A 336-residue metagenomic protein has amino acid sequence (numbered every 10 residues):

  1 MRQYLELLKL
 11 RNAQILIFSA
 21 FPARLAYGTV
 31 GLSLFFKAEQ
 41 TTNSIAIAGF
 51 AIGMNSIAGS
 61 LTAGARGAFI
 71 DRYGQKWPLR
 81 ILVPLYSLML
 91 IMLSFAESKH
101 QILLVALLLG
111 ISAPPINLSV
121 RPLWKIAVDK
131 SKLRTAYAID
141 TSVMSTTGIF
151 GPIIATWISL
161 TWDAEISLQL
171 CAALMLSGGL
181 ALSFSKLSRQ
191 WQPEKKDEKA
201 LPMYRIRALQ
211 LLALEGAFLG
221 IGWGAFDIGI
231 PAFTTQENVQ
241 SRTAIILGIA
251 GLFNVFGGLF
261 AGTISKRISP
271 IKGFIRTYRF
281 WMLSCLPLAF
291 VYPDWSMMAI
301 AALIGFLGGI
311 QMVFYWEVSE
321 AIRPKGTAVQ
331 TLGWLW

Functional and structural regions predicted by a protein language model:
R2-A58, M203-G248: Helix-loop boundary and gating motifs at the non-cytosolic
L34, P115-V128, I230, I310-R323: Intracellular juxtamembrane helix-capping segments at the cytosolic ends of symmetry-related transmembrane helices
G59-F95: Conserved MFS/SLC helix-loop-helix module at the cytosolic interface between two early adjacent transmembrane helices
L61-Q75, S159, G257-P270: Helix-to-loop junctions at the C-terminal end of transmembrane segments in multipass secondary transporters
W77-I91, Q169-A173, K272-P287: Structural signature of the two symmetry-related core transmembrane helices
L107-T146: Cytoplasmic helix-loop-helix junction between adjacent transmembrane helices in 12-TM secondary transporters
I271-Y315: C-terminal transmembrane helical hairpin of 12-TM major facilitator-type secondary transporters
G326-W336: A late C-terminal transmembrane helix in Major Facilitator Superfamily
